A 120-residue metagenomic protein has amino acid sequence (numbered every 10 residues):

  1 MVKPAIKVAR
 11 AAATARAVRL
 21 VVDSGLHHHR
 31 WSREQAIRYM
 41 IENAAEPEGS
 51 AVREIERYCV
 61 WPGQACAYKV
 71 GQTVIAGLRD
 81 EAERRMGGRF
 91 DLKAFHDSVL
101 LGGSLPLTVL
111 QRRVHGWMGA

Functional and structural regions predicted by a protein language model:
M1-A120: N-terminal maturation segment of proteins
